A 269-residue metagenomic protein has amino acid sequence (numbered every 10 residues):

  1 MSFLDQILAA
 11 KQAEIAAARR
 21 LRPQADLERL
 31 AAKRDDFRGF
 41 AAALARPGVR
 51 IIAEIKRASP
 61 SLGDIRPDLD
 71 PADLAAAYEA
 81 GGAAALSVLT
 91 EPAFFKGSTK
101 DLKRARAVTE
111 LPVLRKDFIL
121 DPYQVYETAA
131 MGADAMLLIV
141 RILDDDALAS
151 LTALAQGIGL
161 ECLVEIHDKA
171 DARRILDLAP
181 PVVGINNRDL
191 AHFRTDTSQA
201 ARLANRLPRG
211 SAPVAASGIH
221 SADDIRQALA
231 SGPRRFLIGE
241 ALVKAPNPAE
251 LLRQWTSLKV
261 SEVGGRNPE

Functional and structural regions predicted by a protein language model:
S2-D68: An N-cap/entry alpha-helix motif that binds or orients negatively charged groups
I7, A53, Y78, L86 (+5 more regions): Conserved, mostly hydrophobic/aromatic
A10, K56-A58, E91, F118-I119 (+5 more regions): Active-site beta-loop-alpha junctions enriched in small/polar residues
I55, S61-L163, K169-R174, A200-L203: N-terminal active-site wall of soluble small-molecule enzyme domains
L120-G132, H167-L178, A215, I219-I238 (+2 more regions): Catalytic cores of alpha/beta
E127-A147, I185-F193, S231-L252: Glycine-rich phosphate-binding active-site loops on the catalytic face of alpha/beta enzymes
V182-D224, L229-I238: Catalytic-face loop-and-helix region of soluble metabolic enzyme cores
R202-R206, L229, L242-V263: C-terminal helical cap(s) of enzyme catalytic domains, especially alpha/beta-barrels
